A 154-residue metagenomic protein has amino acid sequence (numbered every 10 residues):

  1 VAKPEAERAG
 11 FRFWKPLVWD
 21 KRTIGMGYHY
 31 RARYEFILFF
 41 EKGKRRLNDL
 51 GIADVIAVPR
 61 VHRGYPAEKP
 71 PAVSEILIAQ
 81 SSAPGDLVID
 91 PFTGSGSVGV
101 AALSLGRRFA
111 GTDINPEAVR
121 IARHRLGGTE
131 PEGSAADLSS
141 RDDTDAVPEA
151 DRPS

Functional and structural regions predicted by a protein language model:
V1-I121, E149-S154: Core catalytic lobe of class I
H124: Residue-level detection of the helix-turn-helix DNA-binding "recognition helix"
G127-D151: S-adenosyl-L-methionine
